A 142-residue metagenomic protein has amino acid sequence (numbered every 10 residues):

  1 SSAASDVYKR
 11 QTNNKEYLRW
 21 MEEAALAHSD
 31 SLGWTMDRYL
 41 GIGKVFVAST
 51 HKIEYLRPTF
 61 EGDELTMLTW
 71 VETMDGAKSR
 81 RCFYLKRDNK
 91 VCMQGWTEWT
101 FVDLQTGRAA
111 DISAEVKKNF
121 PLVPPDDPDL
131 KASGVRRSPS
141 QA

Functional and structural regions predicted by a protein language model:
S1-Y8: Short, small-residue-biased leader/transition segments that mark boundaries at the very start of proteins
R10, T69, G107: Hydrophobic pocket/interface hotspot
R10-L18: A conserved, well-ordered hydrophobic junction motif at loop->secondary-structure transitions
Y17-L40: Active-site helix/loop of acyl-thioester processing domains in fatty-acid/polyketide metabolism, spanning hotdog-fold
A27-D30, V45-S49, G95: Short catalytic/metal-binding and nucleic-acid-binding patches
S49-Y55, M67-L68: Short structured motifs
Y55, F60-E64, E72-A142: HotDog/MaoC-like acyl-thioester-processing domains
